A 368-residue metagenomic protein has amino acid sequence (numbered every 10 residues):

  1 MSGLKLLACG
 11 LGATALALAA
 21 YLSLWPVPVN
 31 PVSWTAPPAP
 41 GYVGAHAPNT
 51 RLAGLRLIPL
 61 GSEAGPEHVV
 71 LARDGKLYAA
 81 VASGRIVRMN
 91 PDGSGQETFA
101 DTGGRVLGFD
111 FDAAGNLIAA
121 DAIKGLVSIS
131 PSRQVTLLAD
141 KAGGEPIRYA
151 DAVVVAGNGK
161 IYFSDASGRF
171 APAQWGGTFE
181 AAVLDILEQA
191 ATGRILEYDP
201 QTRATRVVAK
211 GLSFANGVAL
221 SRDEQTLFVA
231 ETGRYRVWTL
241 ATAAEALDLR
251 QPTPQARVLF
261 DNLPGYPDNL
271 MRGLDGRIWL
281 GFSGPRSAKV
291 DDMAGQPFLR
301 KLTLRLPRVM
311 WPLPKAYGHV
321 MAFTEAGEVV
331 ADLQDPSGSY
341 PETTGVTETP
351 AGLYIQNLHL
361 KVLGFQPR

Functional and structural regions predicted by a protein language model:
S2-R368: Sequence-structural signature of mature extracellular/luminal beta-sheet repeat domains, prominently beta-propellers
